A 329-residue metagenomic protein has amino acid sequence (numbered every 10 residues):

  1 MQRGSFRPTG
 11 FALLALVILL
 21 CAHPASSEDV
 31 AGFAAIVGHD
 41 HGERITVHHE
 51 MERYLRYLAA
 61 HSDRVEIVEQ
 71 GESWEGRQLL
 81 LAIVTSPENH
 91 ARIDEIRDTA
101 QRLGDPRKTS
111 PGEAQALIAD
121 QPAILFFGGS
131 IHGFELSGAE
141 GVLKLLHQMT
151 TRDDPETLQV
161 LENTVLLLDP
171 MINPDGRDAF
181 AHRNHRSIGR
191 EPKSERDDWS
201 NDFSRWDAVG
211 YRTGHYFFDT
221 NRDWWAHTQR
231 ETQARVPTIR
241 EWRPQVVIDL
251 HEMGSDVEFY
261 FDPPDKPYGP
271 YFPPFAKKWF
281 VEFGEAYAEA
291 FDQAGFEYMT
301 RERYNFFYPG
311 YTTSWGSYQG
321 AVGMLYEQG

Functional and structural regions predicted by a protein language model:
M1-A12: Bacterial N-terminal signal peptides that target proteins for export
F11-C21: Bacterial N-terminal signal peptides
A22-S27: Boundary at the C-terminal end of the N-terminal hydrophobic targeting segment
E28-E43, F127-G129, D219, P264-Y271: Acidic/histidine-rich, surface-exposed loop or edge segments in extracytoplasmic proteins
E28-E69, S73, L81-I83: Mature N-terminal segment immediately following signal peptide/propeptide cleavage in secreted/periplasmic
S62-V65, R77-L79, Q121-I124, E162-L167 (+3 more regions): Loop/turn elements at helix/coil->beta-strand transitions in domains of secreted/extracellular proteins
G71, L80-S86, E95-R102, G112-P122 (+5 more regions): Surface-exposed loop and adjacent secondary-structure segments within mature catalytic domains
Q233-V257, K278-Y304: Active-site-adjacent substrate-binding region of metalloamidase/peptidase-like peptide-processing proteins
